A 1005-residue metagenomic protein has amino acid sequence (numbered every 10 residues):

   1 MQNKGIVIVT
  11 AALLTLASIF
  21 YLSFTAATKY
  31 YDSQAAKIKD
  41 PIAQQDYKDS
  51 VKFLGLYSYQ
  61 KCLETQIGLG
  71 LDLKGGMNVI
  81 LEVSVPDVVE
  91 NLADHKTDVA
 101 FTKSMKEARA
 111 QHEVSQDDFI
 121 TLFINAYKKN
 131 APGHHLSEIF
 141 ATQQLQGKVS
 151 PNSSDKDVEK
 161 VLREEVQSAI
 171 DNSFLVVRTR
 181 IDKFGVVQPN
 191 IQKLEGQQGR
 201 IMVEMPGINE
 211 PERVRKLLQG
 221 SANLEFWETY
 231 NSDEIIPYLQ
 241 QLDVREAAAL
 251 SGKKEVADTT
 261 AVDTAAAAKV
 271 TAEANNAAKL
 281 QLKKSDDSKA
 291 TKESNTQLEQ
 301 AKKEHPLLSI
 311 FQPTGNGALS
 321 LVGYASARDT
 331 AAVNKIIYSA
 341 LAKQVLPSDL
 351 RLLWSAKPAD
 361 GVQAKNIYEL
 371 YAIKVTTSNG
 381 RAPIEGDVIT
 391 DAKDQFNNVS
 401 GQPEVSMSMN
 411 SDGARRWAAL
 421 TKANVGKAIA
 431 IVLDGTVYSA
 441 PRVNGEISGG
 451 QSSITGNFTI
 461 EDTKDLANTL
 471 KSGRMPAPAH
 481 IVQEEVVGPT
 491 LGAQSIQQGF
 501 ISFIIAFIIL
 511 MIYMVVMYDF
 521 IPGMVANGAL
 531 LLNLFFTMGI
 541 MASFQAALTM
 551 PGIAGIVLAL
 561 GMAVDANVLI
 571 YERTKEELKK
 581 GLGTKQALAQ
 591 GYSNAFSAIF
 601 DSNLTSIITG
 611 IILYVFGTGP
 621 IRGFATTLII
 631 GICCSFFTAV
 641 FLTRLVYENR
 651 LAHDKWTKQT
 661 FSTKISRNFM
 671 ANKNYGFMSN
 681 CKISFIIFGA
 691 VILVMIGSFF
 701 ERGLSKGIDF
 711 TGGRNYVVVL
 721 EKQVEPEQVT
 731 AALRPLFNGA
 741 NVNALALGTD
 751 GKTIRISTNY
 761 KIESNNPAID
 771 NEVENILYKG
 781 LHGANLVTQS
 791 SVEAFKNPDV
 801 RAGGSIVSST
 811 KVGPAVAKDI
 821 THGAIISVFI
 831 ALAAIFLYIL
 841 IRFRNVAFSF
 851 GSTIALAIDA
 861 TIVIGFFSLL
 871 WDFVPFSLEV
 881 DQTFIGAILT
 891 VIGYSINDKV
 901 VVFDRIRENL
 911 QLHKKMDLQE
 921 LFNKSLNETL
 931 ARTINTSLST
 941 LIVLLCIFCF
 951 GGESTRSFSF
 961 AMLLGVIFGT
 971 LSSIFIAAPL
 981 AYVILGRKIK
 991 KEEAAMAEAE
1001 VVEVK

Functional and structural regions predicted by a protein language model:
M1-I67, D87-T121, Y127-K128, K156 (+3 more regions): Interfacial helix-loop-helix hairpins and adjacent transmembrane helices of multi-pass alpha-helical membrane proteins
I8, T537-I540, E576-S597, D601-F688 (+2 more regions): Hydrophobic alpha-helical transmembrane segments of membrane transport and translocation systems, primarily multi-pass
L22-T28, T65-M77, L81-D434, Y438-R442 (+2 more regions): Non-transmembrane, solvent-exposed regions of membrane trafficking/translocation machinery
V177, T490-L510, M562, K580-T618 (+11 more regions): Pore- and gate-forming transmembrane helices of large, multi-pass membrane proteins
E204, G449-S453, E461-I509, I776 (+2 more regions): Juxtamembrane "pre-transmembrane" interface segments
E404-S408, Q498-F536, I540, L604-V615 (+3 more regions): Internal alpha-helical transmembrane segments of multipass membrane proteins, especially hydrophobic lipid-embedded
V516, F520-I570, S849-E908, F975: Hydrophobic transmembrane alpha-helices and their membrane-interface caps in long multi-pass transport proteins
G561-T605, E648-K655, S868, V874-T936 (+1 more regions): Cytosolic juxtamembrane regions of multi-pass inner-membrane proteins
